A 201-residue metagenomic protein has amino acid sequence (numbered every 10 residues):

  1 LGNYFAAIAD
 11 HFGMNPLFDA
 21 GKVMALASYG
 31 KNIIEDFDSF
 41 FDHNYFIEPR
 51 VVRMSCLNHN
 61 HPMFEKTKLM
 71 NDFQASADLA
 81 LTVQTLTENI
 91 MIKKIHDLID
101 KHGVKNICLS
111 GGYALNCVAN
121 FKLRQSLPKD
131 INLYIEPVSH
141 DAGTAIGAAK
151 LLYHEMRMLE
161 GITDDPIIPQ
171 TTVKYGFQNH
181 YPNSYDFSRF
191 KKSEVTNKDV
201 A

Functional and structural regions predicted by a protein language model:
L1-A77, R124-Q125, A149-A201: A short helix-loop
G2, I8, T87-I95: Short, hydrophobic/amphipathic alpha-helical packing segments that form internal helix faces or helix-helix interfaces
L79-Q84, E88: Activation-segment/catalytic-loop signature of the eukaryotic protein kinase fold
Q84, P137, S193: Glycine- and other small-residue-rich loops at beta-strand/loop junctions that grip anionic moieties
N89-H180: Catalytic phosphate/nucleotide-handling subdomain of diverse soluble enzymes
